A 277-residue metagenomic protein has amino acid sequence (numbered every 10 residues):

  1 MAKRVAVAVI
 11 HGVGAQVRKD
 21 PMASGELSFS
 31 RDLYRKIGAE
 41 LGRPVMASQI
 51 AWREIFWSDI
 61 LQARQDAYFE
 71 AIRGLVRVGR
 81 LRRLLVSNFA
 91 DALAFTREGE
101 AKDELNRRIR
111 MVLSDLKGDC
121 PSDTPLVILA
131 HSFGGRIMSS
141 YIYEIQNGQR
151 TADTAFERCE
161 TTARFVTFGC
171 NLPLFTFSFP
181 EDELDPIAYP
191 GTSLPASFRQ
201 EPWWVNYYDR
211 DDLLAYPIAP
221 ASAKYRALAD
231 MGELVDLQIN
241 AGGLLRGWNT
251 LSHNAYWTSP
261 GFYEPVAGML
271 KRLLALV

Functional and structural regions predicted by a protein language model:
A2-V5: Proline/glycine-enriched tight loop/beta-turn segments at coil->beta junctions that connect or precede beta-strands
V7-S28, L93-F198: Serine-dependent carboxylesterase/thioesterase catalytic core of lipase-like alpha/beta-hydrolase/SGNH enzymes
G14-A39, P44-P121, W248, H253: Active-site catalytic motif of lipid deacylating hydrolases and related acyltransferases
K19, R164, C170-V277: Lipolytic serine-hydrolase domain surface
M22-G25, L41, V45, R64-I72 (+8 more regions): Generic alpha-helix signal with a bias toward terminal, lower-confidence helices and secondary-structure junctions
R31-R35, V76-L81, A152-D153, Y189-S193 (+1 more regions): Glycine-rich loops and low-complexity Gly/Arg-rich segments that provide flexible linkers or classic glycine-based
L33-E40, R83-F89, I128, S140-I142 (+3 more regions): Bulky hydrophobic/aromatic packing residues
Q49-W52, C159-T162, E201: A generic structural signal for alpha->beta connector loops
